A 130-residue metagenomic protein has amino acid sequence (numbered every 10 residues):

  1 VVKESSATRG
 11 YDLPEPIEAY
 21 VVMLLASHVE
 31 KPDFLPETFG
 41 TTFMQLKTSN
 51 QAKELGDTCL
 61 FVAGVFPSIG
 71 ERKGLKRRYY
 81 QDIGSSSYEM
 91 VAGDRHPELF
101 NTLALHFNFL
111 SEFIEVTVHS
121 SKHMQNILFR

Functional and structural regions predicted by a protein language model:
V1-V118, H123: Long, non-catalytic protein-protein interaction scaffolds
